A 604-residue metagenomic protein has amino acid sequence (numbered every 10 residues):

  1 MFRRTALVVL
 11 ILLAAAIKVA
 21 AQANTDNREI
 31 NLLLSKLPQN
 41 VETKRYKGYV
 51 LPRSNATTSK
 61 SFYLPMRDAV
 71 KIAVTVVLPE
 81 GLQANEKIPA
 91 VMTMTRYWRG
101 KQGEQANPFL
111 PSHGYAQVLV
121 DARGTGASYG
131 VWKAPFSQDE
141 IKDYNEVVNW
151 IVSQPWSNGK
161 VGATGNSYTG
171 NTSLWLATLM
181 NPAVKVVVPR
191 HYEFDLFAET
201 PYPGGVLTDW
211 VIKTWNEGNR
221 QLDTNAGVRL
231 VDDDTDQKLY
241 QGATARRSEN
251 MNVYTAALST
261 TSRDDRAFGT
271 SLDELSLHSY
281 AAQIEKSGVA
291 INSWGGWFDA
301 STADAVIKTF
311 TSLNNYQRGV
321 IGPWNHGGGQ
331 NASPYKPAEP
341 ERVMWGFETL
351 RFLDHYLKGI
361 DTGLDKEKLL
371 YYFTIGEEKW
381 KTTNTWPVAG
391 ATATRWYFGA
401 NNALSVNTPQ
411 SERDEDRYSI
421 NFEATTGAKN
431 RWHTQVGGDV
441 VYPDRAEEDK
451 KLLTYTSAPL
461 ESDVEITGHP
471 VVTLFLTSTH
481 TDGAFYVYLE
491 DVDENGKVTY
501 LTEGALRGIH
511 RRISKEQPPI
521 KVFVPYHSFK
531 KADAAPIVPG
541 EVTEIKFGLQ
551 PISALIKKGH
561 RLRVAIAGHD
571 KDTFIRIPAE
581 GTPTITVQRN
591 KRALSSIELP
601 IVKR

Functional and structural regions predicted by a protein language model:
N24-L34, Y46, P334-R604: C-terminal, loop-rich substrate-recognition/catalytic regions characterized by aromatic stacking residues
N27-S35, K47, E104, T178-K286: Accessory cap/linker subdomain of secreted extracellular hydrolases
E42-E86, T456-S462, F475, I537: N-terminal cap/lid segment of alpha/beta-hydrolase-fold proteins
E80-S153, Q330-K336, E447, D493-E494 (+4 more regions): Cap/lid segment of the alpha/beta-hydrolase catalytic domain
P155-Y168: Alpha/beta-hydrolase fold nucleophile elbow
S287, S293-G295: Short beta-strand/loop motif that positions the catalytic acidic residue of the alpha/beta-hydrolase fold
D299-V306: Conserved alpha/beta-hydrolase "acid-adjacent" motif
N314-G329: Catalytic histidine neighborhood in serine/cysteine hydrolases with alpha/beta-hydrolase-type architecture
